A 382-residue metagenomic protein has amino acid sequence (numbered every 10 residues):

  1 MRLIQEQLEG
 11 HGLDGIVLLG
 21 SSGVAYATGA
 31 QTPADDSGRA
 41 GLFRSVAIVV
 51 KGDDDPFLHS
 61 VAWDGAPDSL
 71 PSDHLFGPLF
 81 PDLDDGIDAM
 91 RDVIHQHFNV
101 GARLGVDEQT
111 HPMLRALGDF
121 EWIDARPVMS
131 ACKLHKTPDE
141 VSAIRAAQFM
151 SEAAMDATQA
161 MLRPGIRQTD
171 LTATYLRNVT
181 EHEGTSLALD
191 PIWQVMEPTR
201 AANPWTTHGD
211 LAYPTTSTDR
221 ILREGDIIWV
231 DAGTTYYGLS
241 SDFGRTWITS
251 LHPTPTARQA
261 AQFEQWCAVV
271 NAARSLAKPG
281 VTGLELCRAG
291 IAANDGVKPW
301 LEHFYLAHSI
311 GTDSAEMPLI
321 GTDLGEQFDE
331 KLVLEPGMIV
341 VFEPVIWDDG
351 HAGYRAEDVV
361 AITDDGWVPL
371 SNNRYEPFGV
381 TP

Functional and structural regions predicted by a protein language model:
M1-P382: Active-site neighborhoods and metal-handling regions in enzymes and metal-associated proteins
